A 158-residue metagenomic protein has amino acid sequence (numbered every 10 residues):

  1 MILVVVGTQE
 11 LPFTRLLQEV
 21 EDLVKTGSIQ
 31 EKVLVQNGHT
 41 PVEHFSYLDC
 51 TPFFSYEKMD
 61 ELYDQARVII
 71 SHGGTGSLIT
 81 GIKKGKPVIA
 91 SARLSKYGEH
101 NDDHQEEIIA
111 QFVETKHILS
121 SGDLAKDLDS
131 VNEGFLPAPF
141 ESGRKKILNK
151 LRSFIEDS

Functional and structural regions predicted by a protein language model:
M1-Q65: Donor-nucleotide binding loops and adjacent catalytic segments primarily of GT-B fold Leloir glycosyltransferases
L11, F54-E61, H72, E99-D103 (+2 more regions): Residues at secondary-structure transition points
L16, S77, I108: Conserved sugar-transfer catalytic core signal across GT-A, GT-B, and GT-C glycosyltransferases
E31-K32, Q65-I69, T115-I118: Short active-site oxyanion
C50-F53, K116-D127: Short acidic-hydrophobic, aromatic-tinged amphipathic segments that line or gate anion-handling sites
L62-E99: A donor-sugar binding/catalytic signature common to diverse glycosyltransferases and related nucleotide-sugar
P87-G122: Catalytic binding pocket for nucleotide-activated donors in carbohydrate/polymer assembly enzymes
V131-S158: C-terminal amphipathic helix plus adjacent low-complexity, charged tail appended to glycosyltransferase catalytic
